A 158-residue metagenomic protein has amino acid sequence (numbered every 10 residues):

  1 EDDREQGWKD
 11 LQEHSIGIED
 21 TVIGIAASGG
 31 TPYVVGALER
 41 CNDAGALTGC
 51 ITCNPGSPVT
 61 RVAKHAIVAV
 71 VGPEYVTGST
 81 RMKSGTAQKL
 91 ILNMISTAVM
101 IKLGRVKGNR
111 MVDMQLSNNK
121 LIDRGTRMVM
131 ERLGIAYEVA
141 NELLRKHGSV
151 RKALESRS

Functional and structural regions predicted by a protein language model:
E1-L90, V99-L103: Glycine-rich phosphate-binding loops that contact phosphosugars or nucleotide phosphates
V99-S158: Short, amphipathic alpha-helical interaction segments embedded in low-complexity terminal/linker regions of eukaryotic
